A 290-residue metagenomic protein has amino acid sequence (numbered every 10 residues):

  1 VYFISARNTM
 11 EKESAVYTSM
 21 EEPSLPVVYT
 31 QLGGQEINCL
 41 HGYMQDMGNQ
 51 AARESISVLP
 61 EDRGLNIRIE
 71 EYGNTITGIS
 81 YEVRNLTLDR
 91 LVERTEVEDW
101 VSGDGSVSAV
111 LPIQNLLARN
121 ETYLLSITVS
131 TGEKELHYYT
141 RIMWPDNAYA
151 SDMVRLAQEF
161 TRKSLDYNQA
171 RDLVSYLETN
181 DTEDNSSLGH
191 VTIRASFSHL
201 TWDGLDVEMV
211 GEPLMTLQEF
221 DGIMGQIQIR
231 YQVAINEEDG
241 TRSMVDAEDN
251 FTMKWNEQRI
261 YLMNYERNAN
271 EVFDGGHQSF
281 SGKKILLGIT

Functional and structural regions predicted by a protein language model:
V1-S14: Membrane-interface motif at the C-terminal end of an N-terminal transmembrane signal
T18-L91, T122-G204, I285-T290: Core segments of small alpha/beta cavity-forming domains
L86-D104: Solvent-exposed serine/threonine-rich low-complexity stretches and specific carbohydrate-binding patches
G103-G105, L111-T122: Surface-exposed, short loops/turns at beta-strand junctions within beta-sandwich domains
P112-Q114, S126-G132, Q232: Beta-strand-rich extracellular modules
Y123, E219-V233: A short hydrophobic beta-strand element
P213-Q218, A247-K254: Hydrophobic/aromatic beta-strand elements that line small-molecule binding cavities or substrate pockets in beta-rich
R230-D246: Short, cysteine-centered beta-strand-loop-beta hairpins and adjacent loop/turn segments enriched in charged/polar
